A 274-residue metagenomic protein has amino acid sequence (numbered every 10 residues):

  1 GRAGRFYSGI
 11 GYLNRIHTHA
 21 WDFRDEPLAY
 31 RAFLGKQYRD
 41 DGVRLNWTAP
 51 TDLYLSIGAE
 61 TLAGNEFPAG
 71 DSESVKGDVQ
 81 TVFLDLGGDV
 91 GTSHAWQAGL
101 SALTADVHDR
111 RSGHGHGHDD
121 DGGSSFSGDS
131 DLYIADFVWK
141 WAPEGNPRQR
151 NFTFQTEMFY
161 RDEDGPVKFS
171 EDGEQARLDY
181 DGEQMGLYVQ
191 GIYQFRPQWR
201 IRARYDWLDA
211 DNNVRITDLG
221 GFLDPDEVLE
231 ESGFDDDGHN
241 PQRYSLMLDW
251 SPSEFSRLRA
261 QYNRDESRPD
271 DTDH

Functional and structural regions predicted by a protein language model:
G1-F67, K76-T81, D85-T92, M185 (+1 more regions): Outer membrane beta-barrel
N14-I16, D22, F33, H94-H274: Outer-membrane beta-barrel pore domains
S56-G58, P68-E73, R110-G113, K168: A short secondary-structure junction signal
P68-S72, L86, G123-S125, P143-E144: Short helix-to-loop capping/linker segments positioned immediately adjacent to catalytic or ligand/cofactor-binding
G70-S74, D270-D273: Short, solvent-exposed loop/turn segments at secondary-structure boundaries
